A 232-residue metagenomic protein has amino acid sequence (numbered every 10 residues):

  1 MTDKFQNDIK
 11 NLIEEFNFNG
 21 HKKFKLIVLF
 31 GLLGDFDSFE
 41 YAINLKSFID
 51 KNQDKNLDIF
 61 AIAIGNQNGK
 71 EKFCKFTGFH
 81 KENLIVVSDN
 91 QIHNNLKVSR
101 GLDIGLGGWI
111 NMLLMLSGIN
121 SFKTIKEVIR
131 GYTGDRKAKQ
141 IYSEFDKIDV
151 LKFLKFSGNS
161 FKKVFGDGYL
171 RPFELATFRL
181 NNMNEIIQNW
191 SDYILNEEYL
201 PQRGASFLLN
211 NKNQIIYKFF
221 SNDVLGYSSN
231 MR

Functional and structural regions predicted by a protein language model:
M1-H21, G108: N-terminal leader/targeting and pre-domain segments
E15-N52, L57-I59: Short active-site neighborhood of thiol/selenol oxidoreductases, capturing the structured segment around
G31, I64, N211: Cofactor-binding loop segments of dinucleotide-utilizing enzymes, especially the Rossmann-like FAD- and NAD(P)+-binding
L32-F36, Q67, V224: Short acidic, S/G/P-rich loop/turn micro-motifs used as interaction or catalytic elements
E40-T77, N90-I92: Structural microenvironment flanking redox-active thiols in thiol-disulfide oxidoreductases
H80-V87: Short hydrophobic/aromatic-enriched beta-strand-loop microsegments
V87-D223: Thiol/selenol-based redox catalytic cores and closely related redox-interacting motifs
V224-R232: A short, polar/charged loop-to-alpha-helix boundary motif
